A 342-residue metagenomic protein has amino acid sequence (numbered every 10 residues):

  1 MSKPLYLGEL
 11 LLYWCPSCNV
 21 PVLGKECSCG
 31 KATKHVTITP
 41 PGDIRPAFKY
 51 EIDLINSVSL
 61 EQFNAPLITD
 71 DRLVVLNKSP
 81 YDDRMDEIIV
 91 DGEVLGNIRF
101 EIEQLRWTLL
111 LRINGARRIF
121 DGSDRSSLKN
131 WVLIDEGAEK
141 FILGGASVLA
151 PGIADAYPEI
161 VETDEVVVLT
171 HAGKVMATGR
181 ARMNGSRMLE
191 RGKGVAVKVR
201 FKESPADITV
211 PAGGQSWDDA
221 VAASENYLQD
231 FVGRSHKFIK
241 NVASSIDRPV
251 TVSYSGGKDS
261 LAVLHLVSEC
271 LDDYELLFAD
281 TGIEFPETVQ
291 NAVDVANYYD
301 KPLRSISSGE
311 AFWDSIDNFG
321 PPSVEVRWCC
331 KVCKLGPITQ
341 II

Functional and structural regions predicted by a protein language model:
M1-A220: Polybasic, low-complexity RNA-engagement segments
A220-I342: ATP-dependent adenylation/nucleotidyltransferase module used to activate substrates
